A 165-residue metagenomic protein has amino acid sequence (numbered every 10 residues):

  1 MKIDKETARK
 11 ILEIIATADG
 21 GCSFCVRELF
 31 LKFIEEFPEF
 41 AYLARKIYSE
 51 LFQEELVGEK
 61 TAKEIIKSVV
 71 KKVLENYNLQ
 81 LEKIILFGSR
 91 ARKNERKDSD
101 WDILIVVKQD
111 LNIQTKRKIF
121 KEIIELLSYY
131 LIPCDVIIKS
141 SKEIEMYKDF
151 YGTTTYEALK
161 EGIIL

Functional and structural regions predicted by a protein language model:
M1-E6, Q53, V57: Short, Lys/Arg-enriched, disordered terminal segments
K2-S23: N-terminal acidic leader/helix
K5, L12, F30-L31, A44 (+1 more regions): Generic L/I/V-rich hydrophobic alpha-helical segments across diverse proteins
A16, F24-C25, Y42-K83, A91-K97 (+1 more regions): Catalytic core of pol beta-like nucleotidyltransferases
G21-F37, A44: Acidic, low-complexity, intrinsically disordered interaction modules
D102-V106: Short beta-strand->loop micro-motif that forms the acidic, two-metal-ion catalytic signature in nucleotide-processing
